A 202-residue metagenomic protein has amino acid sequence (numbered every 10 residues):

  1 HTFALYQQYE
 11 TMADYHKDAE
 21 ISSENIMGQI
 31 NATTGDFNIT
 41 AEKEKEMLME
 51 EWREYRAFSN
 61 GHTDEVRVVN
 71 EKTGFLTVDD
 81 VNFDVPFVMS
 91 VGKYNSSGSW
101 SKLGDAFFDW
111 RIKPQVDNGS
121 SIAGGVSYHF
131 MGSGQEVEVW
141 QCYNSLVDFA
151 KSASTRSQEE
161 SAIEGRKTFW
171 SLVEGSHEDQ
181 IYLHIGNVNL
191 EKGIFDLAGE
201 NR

Functional and structural regions predicted by a protein language model:
H1-I163, T168-R202: Short S/T/G/P-rich N-terminal loop/turn motif that feeds into the first structured element of a domain
